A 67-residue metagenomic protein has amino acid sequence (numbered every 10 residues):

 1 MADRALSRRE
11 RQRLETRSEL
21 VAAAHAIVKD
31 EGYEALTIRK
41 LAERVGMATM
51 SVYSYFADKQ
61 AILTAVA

Functional and structural regions predicted by a protein language model:
M1-E31, A35-K40, R44, A61-T64: Basic, helix-initiating cap at the start of DNA-binding domains
V45-F56: Short hydrophobic/aromatic patch on the recognition helix
V52, Q60-A67: Short, intrinsically disordered, charge-balanced linker/junction segments flanking boundaries in proteins
